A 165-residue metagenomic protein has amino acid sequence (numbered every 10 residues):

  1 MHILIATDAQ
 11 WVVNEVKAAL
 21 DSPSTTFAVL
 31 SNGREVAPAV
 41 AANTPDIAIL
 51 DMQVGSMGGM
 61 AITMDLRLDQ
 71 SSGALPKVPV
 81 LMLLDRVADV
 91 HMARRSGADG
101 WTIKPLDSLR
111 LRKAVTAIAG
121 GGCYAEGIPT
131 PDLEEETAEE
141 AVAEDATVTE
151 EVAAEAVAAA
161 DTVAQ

Functional and structural regions predicted by a protein language model:
M1-L20, A48: Conserved acidic segment of CheY-like receiver
S24-N32, A39: Short hydrophobic/Thr-rich beta-strand motif most characteristic of the beta2 strand and flanking loop of CheY-like
D46, L50-L68: Conserved phosphotransfer microenvironments
A48, W101-T102: Two-component signal transduction core modules
A61, M82-W101: Alpha4 helix (beta4-alpha4-beta5 surface) of REC/receiver domains from two-component response regulators
S71-P79: His-Asp phosphorelay/catalytic-motif detector in bacterial-type signaling
L106-V115: C-terminal output helix
G122-Q165: CheY-like receiver
